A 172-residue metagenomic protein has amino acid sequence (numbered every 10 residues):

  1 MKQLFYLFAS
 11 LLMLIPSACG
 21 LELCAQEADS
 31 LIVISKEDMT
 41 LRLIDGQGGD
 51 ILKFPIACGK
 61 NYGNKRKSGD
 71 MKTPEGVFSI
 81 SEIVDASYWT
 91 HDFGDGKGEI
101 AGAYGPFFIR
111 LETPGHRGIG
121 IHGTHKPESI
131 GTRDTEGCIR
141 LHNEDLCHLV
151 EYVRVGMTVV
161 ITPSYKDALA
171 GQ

Functional and structural regions predicted by a protein language model:
M1-L4: Positively charged n-region of N-terminal signal peptides that target proteins for export
L7-S17: Bacterial N-terminal signal peptides
L21-S68, E75, I161-Q172: Intrinsically disordered, low-complexity, Pro/Ser/Thr/Asn/Gly/Ala-rich spacer/linker segments adjacent to signal
Q26-E27, S68-M71, A86-Q172: Exported/periplasmic cell-wall-interacting domains
D38-T40, V77, F108, G118: Structural motif
L52-F54, F78, R117-I119: Short beta-strand segments
F78-S79, V159: Generic structural signal for buried aliphatic residues
